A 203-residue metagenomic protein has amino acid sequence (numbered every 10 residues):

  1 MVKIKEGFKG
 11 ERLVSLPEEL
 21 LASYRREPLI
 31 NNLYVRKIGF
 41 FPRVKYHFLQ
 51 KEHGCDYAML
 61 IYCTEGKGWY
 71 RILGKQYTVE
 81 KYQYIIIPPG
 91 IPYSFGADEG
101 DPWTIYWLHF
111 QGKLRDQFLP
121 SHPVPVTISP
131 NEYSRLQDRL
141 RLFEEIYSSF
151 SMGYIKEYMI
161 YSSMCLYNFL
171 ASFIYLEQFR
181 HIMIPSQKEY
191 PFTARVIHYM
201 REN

Functional and structural regions predicted by a protein language model:
M1-Y34, K51, G153, L176: A short, N-terminal "cap"/entry segment at the start of jelly-roll beta-barrel domains of the cupin/DSBH fold
I4-G7, E11, L33-R36, R135 (+2 more regions): N-proximal short alpha-helices
E6-E18, R115-P120, R141-E145: Short, charged, low-hydrophobicity "junction" segments
G10, P17-E18, G39, P125 (+2 more regions): Generic signal for short, ordered secondary-structure residues within or immediately flanking folded domains
E27, E52-C55, P185, E189: Residue-level marker of regulatory loop/turn positions in helix-turn-helix DNA-binding domains and in histidine
I30-P125: N-terminal regulatory/effector-sensing and dimerization cores that precede helix-turn-helix DNA-binding domains
Q117-Q187, A194-H198: Amphipathic alpha-helical segments enriched in hydrophobic/aromatic residues interleaved with Lys/Arg
E202-N203: Short helix/strand-capping hinge loops at secondary-structure junctions that flank key functional elements
